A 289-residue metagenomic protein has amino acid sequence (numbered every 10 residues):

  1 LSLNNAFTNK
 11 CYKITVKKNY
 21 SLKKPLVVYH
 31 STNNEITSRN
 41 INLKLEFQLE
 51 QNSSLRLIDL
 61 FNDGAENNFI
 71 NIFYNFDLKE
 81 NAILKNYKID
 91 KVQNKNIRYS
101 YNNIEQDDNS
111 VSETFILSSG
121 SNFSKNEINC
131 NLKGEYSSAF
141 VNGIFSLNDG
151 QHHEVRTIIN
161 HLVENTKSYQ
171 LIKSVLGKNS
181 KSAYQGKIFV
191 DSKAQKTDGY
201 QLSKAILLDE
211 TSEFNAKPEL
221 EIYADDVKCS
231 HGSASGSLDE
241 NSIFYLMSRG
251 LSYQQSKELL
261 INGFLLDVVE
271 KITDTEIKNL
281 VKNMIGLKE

Functional and structural regions predicted by a protein language model:
L1-F244, S248-L251, I272-E289: Conserved beta-strand/loop scaffold segments within soluble protein domains that form the structured core and edges
Y245-G250, Q255-D267: Extended amphipathic alpha-helical segments enriched in small hydrophobics
